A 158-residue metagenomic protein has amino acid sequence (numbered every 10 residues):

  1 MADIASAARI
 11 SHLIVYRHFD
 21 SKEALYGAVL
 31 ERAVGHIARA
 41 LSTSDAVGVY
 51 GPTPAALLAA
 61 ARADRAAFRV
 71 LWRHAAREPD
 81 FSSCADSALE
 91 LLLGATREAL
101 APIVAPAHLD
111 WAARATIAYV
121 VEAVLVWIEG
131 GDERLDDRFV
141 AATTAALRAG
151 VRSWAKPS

Functional and structural regions predicted by a protein language model:
M1-A24, A28: Helix-turn-helix
K22, V29, A33, I37 (+4 more regions): Hydrophobic/aromatic residues within well-ordered alpha-helical segments
G27-T53, T96: Amphipathic alpha-helical linker/stalk segments
H36-S44, A56, A115, Y119-G130: Solvent-exposed, amphipathic alpha-helical segments
V47-A66, D110, R114, A118 (+1 more regions): Amphipathic alpha-helical segments that line or abut small-molecule/effector binding pockets and mediate allosteric
A59, A63, G94-A101, V126-S158: C-terminal peripheral helix-coil segments that are non-catalytic and often amphipathic
R62-V104, E129, E133: Short secondary-structure transition hinges
